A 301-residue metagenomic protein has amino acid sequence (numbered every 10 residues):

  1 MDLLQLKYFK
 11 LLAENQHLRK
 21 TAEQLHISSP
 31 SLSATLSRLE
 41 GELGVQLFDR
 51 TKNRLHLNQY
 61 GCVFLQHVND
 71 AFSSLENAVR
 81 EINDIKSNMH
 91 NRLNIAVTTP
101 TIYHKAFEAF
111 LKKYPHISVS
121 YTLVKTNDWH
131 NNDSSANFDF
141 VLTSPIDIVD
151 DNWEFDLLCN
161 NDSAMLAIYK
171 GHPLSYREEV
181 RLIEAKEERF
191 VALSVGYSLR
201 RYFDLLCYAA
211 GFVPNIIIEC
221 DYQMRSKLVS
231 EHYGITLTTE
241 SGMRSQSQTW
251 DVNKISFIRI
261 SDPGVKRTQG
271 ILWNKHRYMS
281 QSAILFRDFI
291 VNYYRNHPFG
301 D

Functional and structural regions predicted by a protein language model:
F9, E40-L57: A short LG(V/I)-centered, amphipathic sequence patch enriched for acidic residue(s) preceding the LG motif
K10-S28: Short helix-boundary/capping micro-motifs
E42-L43, F64-K86, L93, F286: Alpha-helical linker/hinge and terminal dimerization helices associated with HTH transcriptional regulators
S87, W153-A164, I168-F190: Flexible hinge/capping segments at coil-to-helix
H90-V149, E219-C220: Central regulatory/effector-binding core of bacterial HTH transcription factors
K105, E188-A210, E240, S245 (+3 more regions): Secondary-structure junction motif
K125-D128, S134-N137, S144, G196-S256: Hydrophobic hinge/microswitch elements
D251, I255-G300: A late-sequence structural motif
